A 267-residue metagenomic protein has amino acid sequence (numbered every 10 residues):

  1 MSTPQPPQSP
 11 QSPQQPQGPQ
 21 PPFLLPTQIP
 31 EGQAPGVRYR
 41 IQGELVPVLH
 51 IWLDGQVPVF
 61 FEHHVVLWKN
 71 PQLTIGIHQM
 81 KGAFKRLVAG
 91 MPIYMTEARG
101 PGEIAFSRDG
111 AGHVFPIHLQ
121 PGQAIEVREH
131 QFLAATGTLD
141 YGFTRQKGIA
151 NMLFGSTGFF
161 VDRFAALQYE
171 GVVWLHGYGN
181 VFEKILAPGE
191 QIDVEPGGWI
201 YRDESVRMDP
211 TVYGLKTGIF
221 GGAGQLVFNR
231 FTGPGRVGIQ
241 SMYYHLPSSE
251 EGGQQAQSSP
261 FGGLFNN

Functional and structural regions predicted by a protein language model:
S2-N267: Composition-driven recognition of glycine/serine/threonine/acidic- and proline-rich low-complexity segments and repeats
